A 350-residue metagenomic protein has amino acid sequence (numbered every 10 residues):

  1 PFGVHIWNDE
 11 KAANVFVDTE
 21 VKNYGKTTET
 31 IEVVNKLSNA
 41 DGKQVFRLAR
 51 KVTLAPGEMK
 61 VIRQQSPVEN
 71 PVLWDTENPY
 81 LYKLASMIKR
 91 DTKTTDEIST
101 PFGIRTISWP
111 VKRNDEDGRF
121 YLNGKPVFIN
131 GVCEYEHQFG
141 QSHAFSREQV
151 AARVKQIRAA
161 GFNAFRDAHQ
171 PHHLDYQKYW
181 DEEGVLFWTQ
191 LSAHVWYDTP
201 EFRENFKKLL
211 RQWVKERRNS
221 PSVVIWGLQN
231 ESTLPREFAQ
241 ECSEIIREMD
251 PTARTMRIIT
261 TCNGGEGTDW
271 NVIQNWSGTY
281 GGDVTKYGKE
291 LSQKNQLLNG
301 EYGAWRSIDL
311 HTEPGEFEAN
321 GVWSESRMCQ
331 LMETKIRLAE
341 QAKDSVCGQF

Functional and structural regions predicted by a protein language model:
P1-F187, K208-L210, R218-N219, V223-I225 (+3 more regions): Secreted/periplasmic carbohydrate-active enzymes, especially glycoside hydrolases
S142, A151-F350: Substrate-binding/catalytic cleft of secreted carbohydrate-active enzymes, primarily glycoside hydrolases
